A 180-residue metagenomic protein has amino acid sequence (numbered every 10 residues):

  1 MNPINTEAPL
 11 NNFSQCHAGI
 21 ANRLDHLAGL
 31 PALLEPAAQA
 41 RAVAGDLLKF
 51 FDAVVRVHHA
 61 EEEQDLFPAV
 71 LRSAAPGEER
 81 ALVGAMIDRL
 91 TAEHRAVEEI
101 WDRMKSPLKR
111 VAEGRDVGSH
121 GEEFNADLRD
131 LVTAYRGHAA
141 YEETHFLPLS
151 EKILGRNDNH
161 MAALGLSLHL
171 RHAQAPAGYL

Functional and structural regions predicted by a protein language model:
M1-L180: Small-residue-biased structural context
